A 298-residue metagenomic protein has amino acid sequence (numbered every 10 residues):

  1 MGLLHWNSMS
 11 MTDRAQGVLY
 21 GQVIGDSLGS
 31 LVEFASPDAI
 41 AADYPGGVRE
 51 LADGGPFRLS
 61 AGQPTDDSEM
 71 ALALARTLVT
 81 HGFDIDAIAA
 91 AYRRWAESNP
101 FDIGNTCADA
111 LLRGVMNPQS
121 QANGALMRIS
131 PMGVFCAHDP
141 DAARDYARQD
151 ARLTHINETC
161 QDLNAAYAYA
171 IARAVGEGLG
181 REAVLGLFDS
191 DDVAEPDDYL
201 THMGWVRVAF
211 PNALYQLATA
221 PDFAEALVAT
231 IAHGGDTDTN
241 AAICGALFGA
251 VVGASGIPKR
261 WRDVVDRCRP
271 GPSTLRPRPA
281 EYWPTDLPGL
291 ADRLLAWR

Functional and structural regions predicted by a protein language model:
G2-R298: Structured, active/binding-site neighborhoods that engage oxygen-rich ligands
